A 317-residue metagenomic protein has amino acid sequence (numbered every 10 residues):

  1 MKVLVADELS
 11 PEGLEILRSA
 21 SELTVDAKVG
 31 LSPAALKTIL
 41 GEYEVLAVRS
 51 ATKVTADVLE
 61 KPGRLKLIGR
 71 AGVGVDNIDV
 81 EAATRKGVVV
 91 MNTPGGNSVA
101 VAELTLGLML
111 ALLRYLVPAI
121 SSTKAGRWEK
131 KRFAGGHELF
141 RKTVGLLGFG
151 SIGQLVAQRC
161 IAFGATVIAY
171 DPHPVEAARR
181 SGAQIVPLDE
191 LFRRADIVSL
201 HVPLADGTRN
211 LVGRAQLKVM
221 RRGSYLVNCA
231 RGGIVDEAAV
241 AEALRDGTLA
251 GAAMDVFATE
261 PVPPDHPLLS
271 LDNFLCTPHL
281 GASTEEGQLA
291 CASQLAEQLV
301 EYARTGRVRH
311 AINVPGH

Functional and structural regions predicted by a protein language model:
M1-M91, L191-R193, G213-V219, D236: An N-terminal-biased, well-structured beta-alpha scaffold segment characteristic of Rossmann-like dinucleotide-binding
K2-D7, E12, E22-A27, A34 (+12 more regions): Structural/interface elements that position substrates and couple domains in central-metabolism enzymes
E44-V45, L67, I197, Y225 (+2 more regions): Short, Asp-centered acidic motifs that coordinate Mg2+ and/or phosphate in catalytic or ligand-binding sites
V48-R49, A71, L108, H201-L204 (+1 more regions): Short, well-ordered coil/turn residues at beta-beta hairpins and beta-strand->alpha-helix junctions within
K53-L59, I168, P172-P267, S283: Rossmann-like adenosine-cofactor binding region
T84, N92-L104, E129, A258-H317: C-terminal helix-to-coil terminal segments
K86, P94-T143, L155-Q158, R304-N313: Phosphate-binding beta-alpha-beta segment of Rossmann-like dinucleotide-binding domains, i.e., the NAD(P)
F149-G150: Glycine-rich Rossmann-fold phosphate-binding loop(s) that bind the pyrophosphate of adenine dinucleotide cofactors
